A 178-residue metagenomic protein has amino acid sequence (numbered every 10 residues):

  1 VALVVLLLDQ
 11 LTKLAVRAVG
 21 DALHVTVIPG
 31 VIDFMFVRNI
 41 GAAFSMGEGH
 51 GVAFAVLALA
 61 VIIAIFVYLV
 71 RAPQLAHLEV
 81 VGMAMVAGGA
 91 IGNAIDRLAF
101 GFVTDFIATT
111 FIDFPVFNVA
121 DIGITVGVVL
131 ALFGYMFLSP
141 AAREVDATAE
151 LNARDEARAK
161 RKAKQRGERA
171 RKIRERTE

Functional and structural regions predicted by a protein language model:
V1-E178: Alpha-helical transmembrane bundles and membrane-interface segments of multipass inner-membrane proteins
